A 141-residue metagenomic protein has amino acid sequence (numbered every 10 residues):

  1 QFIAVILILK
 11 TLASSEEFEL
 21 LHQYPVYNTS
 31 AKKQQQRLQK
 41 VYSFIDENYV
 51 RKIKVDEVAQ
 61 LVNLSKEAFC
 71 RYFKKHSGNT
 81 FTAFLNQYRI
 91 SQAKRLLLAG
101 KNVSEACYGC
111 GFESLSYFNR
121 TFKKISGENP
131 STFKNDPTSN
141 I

Functional and structural regions predicted by a protein language model:
F2-S43, E47, R51, E57 (+3 more regions): Short, Lys/Arg-enriched, Trp-marked, Pro/Gly-tolerant hinge/linker segments that flank
S43, E47, K52-A59, L64 (+2 more regions): Terminal helix-turn-helix DNA-binding modules in bacterial transcription factors
A68-F69, F73, Y117-F118, F122: Short hydrophobic/aromatic patch on the recognition helix
